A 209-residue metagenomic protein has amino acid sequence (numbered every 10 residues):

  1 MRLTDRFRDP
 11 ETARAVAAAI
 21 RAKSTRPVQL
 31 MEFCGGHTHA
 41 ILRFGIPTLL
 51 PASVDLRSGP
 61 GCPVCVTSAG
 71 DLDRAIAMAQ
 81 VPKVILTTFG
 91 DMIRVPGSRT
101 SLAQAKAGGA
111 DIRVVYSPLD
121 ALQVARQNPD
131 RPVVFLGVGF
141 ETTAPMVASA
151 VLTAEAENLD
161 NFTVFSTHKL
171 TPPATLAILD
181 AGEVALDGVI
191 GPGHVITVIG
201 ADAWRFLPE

Functional and structural regions predicted by a protein language model:
M1-D130, A144, A148, L152 (+3 more regions): Metallocofactor- and cofactor-centric catalytic cores in central/energy metabolism, strongly enriched
L136, F140-A203: Phosphate/pyrophosphate-binding betaalpha-module
F206-E209: Conserved anion/nucleotide-ligand pocket segment
